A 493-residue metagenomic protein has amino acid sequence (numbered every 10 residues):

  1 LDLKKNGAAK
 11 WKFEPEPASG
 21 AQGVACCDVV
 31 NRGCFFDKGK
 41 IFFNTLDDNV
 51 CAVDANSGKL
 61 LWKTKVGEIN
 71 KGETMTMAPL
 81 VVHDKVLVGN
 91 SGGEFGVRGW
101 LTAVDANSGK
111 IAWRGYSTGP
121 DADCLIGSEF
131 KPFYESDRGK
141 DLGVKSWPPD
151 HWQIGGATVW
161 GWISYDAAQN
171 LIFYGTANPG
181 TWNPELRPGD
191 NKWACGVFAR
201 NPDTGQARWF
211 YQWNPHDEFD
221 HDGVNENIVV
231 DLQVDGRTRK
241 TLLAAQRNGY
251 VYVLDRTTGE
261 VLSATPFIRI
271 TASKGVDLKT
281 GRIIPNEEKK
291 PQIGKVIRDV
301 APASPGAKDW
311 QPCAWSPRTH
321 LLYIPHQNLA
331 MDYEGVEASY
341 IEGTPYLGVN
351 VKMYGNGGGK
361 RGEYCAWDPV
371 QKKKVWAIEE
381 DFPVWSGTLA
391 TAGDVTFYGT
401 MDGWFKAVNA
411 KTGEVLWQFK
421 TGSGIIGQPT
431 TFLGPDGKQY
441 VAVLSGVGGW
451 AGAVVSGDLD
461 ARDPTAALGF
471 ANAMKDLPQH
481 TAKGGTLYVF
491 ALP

Functional and structural regions predicted by a protein language model:
L1-K12, D28-G89, R98-A106, V253 (+1 more regions): Mobile, glycine-rich extracellular loop/lid and propeptide segments that shape or gate substrate/ligand access
N6-A8, G58, G109, N170 (+5 more regions): Short coil/turn linkers that define WD40 beta-propeller blade boundaries
A9-F35, K63-A78, Y116-W162, P179-T181 (+9 more regions): Extracytoplasmic beta-rich repeat domains
G23-N49, T74-E94, G155-W182, L186 (+6 more regions): Repeat-blade elements of multi-bladed beta-propeller folds
V53-G58, G99-K110, D190-Q206, V251-G259 (+3 more regions): Beta-propeller blade signature
T74-K110, D217-V276, K289-A301, P305-W310 (+1 more regions): Repeat-solenoid scaffold signature
V88-G99, W147-H151, Y174-N191, I297 (+2 more regions): Short, conserved, GDST-rich strand-edge loop motifs in beta-rich repeat architectures
N248, L389-G484, Y488-P493: C-terminal structured "cap/appendage" subdomains that terminate the fold
